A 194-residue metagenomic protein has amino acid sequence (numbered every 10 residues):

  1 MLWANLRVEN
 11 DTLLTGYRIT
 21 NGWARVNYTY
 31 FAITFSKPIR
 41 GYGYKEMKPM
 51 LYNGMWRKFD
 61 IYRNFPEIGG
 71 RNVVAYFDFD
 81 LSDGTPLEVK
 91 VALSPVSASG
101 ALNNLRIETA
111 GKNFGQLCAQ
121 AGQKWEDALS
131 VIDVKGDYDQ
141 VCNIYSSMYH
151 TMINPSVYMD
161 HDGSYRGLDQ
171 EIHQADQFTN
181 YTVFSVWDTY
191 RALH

Functional and structural regions predicted by a protein language model:
M1-Y181: Beta-sandwich/jelly-roll carbohydrate-recognition scaffolds of carbohydrate-active enzymes
T182-H194: Aromatic-rich carbohydrate-recognition surfaces in CAZymes
